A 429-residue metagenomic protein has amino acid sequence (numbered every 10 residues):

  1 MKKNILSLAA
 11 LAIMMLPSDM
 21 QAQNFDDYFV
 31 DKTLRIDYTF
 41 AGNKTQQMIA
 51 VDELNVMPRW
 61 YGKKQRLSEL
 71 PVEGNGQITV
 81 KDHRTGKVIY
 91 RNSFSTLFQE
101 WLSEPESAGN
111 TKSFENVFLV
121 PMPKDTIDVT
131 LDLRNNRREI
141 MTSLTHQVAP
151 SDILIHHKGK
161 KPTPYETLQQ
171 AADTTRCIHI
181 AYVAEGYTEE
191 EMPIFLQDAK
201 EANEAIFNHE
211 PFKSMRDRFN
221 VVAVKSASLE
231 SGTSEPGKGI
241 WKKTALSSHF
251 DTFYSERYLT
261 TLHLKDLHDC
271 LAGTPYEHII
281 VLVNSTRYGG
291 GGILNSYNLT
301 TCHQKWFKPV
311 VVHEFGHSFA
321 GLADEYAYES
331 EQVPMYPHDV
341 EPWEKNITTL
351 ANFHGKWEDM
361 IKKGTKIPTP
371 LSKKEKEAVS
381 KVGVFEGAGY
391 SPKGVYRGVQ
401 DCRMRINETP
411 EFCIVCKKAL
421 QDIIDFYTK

Functional and structural regions predicted by a protein language model:
M1-F25: Bacterial Sec-dependent N-terminal signal peptides
F25-F40, K44-Q46, Y326-K429: Replace "(M1/M4/M9/M12/WLM)" with "(e.g., M1/M4/M8/M9/M12/M26/WLM)" and add "not limited to" to clarify scope
Y28-I153: Beta-strand-enriched, solvent-exposed domains that form extended recognition/catalytic surfaces
I153-E210, A223-T233: Fold-level signature of zinc-dependent metallopeptidase catalytic domains
A172-R176, K213-R216, L271-Y276, I293 (+3 more regions): Extracellular/periplasmic catalytic domains that process cell-envelope and extracellular macromolecules
I194, G291-V312: Short pre-active-site segment immediately N-terminal to the catalytic Zn-binding motif
R218-L294: Active-site-proximal segments of metallohydrolase catalytic domains
K308-E325: Active-site recognition of the HExxH zinc-binding catalytic motif
